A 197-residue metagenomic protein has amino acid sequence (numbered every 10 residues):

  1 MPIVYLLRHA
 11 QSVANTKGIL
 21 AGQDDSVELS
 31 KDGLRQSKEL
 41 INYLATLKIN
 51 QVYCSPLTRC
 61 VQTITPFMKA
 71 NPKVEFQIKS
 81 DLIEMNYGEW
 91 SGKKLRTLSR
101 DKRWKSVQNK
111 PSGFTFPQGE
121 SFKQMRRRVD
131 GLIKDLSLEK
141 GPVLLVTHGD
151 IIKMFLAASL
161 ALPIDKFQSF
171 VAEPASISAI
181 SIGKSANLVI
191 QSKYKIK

Functional and structural regions predicted by a protein language model:
P2, T46, K73, M85-R96 (+2 more regions): Acidic, low-complexity terminal tails and accessory targeting/binding regions of phosphate-metabolizing enzymes
V4, K140-V146: Residue-level preference for the first positions of well-ordered beta-strands
Y5, Q77-K79, Q191: General small-molecule cofactor/ligand-binding pocket signal
L7-V74: Active-site-proximal alpha-helix that buttresses catalytic centers in soluble enzyme cores
A14, V27-E28, A70-R128: Phosphate-handling substructures
K38-N42, R126, D130-S137, L156: Generic structural signal for well-ordered alpha-helical scaffold segments
C54-S55, R127, V146-T147: Short beta-strand scaffold positions
G149-K153, S176: GST superfamily/GST-like fold recognition
